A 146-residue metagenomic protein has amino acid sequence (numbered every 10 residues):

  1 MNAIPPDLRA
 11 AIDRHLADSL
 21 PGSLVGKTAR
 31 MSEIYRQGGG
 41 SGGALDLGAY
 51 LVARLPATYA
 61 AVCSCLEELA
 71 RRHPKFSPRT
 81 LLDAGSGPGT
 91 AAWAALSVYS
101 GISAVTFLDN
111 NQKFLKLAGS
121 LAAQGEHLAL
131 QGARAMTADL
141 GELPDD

Functional and structural regions predicted by a protein language model:
M1-G38: N-terminal auxiliary segments of SAM/dcSAM-dependent transferases
G43-C65: Class I SAM-dependent methyltransferase Rossmann-like catalytic core, especially the SAM/SAH-binding loop
S77-G87: Conserved class I S-adenosyl-L-methionine
P88-G101: Conserved SAM-binding loop of SAM-dependent methyltransferases across substrates and taxa, primarily the Class I
S103-T106: Short beta-strand element of Class I
N111: Conserved SAM/SAH-binding beta-strand->alpha-helix loop
L115-K116: Short alpha-helix immediately C-terminal to the canonical SAM-binding loop
G119-P144: S-adenosyl-L-methionine
